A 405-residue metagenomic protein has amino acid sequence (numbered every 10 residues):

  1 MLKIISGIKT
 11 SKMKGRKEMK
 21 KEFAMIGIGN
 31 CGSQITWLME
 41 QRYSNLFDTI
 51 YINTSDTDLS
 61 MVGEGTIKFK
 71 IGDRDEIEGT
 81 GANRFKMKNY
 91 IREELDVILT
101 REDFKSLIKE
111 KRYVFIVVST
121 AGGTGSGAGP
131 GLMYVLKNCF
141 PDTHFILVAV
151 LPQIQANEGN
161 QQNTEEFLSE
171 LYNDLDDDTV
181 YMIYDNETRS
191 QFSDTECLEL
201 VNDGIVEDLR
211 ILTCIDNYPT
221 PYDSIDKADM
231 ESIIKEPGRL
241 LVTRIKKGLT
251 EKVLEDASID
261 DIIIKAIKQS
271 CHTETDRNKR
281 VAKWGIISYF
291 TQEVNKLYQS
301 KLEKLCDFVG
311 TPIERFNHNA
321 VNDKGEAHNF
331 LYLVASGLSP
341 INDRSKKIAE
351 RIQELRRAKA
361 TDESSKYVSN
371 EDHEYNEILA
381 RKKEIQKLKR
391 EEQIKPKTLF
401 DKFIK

Functional and structural regions predicted by a protein language model:
L2-K405: Tubulin/FtsZ superfamily GTPase core signature
